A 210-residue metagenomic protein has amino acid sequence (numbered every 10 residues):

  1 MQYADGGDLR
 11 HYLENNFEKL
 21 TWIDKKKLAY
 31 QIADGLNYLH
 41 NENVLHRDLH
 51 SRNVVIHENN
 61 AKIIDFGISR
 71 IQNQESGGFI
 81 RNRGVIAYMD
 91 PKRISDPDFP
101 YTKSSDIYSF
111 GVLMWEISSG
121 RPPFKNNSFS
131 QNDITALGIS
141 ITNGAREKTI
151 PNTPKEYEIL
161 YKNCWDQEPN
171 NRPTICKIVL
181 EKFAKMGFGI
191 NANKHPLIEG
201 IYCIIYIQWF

Functional and structural regions predicted by a protein language model:
Q2-D8: Conserved short submotifs of the Hanks-type protein kinase catalytic core that shape the nucleotide-binding pocket
N15-Y30: Activation segment of protein kinase catalytic domains, centered on the conserved DFG
H40-I56: Catalytic-loop of the protein kinase fold
G78-R93: Conserved activation segment of eukaryotic-like protein kinases, specifically the C-terminal portion of the activation
D106: Conserved catalytic-loop aspartate of Hanks-type protein kinases
K148, W165-K177: A conserved short helix/loop substructure at the end of the activation segment of eukaryotic-like protein kinase domains
